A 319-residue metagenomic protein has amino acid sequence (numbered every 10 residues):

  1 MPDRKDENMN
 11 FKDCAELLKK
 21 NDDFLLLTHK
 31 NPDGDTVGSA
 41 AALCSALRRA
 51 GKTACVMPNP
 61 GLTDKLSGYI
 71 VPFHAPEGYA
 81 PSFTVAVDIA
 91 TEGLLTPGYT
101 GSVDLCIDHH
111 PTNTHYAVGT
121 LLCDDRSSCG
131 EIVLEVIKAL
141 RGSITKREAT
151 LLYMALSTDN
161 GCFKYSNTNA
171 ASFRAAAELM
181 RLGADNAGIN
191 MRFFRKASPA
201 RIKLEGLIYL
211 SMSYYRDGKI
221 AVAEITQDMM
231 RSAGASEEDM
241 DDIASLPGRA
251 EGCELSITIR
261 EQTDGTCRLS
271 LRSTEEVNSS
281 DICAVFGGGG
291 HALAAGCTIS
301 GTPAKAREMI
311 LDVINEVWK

Functional and structural regions predicted by a protein language model:
P2-P32, T36-K65, E77-S82, T158-V285 (+1 more regions): Hydrophobic helix-and-loop "lid/oligomerization" segment in the mid-to-C-terminal part of catalytic domains
N8-D13, V85-D88, I137-A139: Short, motif-level signal for alpha-helix interfacial/capping segments enriched in acidic residues and aromatics/proline
A54-V56, D104, L152: Hydrophobic/aromatic residues located in beta-strands of well-ordered beta-sheets within soluble catalytic
M57, I107, L121-C123, A223: Hydrophobic residues at beta-strand termini and immediately following loops that shape nucleotide-binding pockets
L62-V71, S127: Glycine-rich oxoanion-binding loops at beta->alpha junctions
S67-G119: Active-site cofactor/cluster-binding pocket
P72-A75, L122-D124, T274-E275: Short, hinge-like loop/turn segments at secondary-structure boundaries
H110-A175: Short alpha-helices
